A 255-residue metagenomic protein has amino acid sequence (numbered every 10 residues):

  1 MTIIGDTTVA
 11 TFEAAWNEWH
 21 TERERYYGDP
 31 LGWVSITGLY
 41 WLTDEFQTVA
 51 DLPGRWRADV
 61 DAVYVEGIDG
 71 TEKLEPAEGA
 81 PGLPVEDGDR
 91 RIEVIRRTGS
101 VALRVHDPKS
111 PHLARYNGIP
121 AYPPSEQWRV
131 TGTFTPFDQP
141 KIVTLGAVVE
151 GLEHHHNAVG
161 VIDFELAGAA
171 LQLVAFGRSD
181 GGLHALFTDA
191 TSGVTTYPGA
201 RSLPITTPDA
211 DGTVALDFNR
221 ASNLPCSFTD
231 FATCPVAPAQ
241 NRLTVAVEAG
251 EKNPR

Functional and structural regions predicted by a protein language model:
T2-G32, T37-F46: Hydrophobic, proline/glycine-rich low-complexity stretches
R23, T206-R255: Long, compositionally biased interface segments
W41-P84: Forkhead-associated
A50-L52, I68, E86-G88, E165-A169 (+1 more regions): Short strand-coil-strand connectors
P53-D61, R90-R96, L171-A175: Broad, structure-driven detector of short, well-ordered beta-strand segments within folded domains
A77-I92, A114: Phosphate/adenylate-binding glycine loop and adjacent helical scaffold
E93-A158, D163-L166: Surface-exposed beta-loop interaction hotspot
D163-D209, N219: Acidic/His-leaning functional-site neighborhoods
